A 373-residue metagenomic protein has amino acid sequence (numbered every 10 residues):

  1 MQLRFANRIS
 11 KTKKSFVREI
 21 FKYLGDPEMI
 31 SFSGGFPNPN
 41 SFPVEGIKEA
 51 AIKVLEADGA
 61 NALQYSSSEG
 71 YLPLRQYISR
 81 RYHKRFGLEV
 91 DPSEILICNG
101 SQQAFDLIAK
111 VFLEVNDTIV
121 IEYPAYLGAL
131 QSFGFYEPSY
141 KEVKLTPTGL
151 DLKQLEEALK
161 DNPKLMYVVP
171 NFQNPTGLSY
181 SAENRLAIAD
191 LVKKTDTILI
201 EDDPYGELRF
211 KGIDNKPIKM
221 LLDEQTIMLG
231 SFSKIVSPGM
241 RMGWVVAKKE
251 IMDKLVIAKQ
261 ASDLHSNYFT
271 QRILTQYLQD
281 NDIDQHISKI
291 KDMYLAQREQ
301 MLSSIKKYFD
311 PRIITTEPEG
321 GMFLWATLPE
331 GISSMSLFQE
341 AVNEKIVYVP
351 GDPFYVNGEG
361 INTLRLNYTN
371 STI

Functional and structural regions predicted by a protein language model:
R8-G100, L107, Q279-D280, Q285 (+1 more regions): N-terminal small-domain helix-loop-helix segment of the aminotransferase-like
S33, A247, W325-E330, Y348-I373: Conserved PLP-binding active-site segment of the aspartate aminotransferase-like
E56, N61-D196, G206-L221, Q225 (+1 more regions): Conserved core of the PLP fold type I
I121, E142, L199-E201, L274 (+1 more regions): Hydrophobic residues in well-ordered beta-strands that form the structural core
M220-D292: Conserved core segment of the aminotransferase class I/II
T275, D292-L302, I314-T327: Conserved glycine-rich beta-strand-loop-beta hairpin in the small C-terminal domain of fold type I
P311-E344: Conserved PLP-binding catalytic core of the aspartate aminotransferase-like
